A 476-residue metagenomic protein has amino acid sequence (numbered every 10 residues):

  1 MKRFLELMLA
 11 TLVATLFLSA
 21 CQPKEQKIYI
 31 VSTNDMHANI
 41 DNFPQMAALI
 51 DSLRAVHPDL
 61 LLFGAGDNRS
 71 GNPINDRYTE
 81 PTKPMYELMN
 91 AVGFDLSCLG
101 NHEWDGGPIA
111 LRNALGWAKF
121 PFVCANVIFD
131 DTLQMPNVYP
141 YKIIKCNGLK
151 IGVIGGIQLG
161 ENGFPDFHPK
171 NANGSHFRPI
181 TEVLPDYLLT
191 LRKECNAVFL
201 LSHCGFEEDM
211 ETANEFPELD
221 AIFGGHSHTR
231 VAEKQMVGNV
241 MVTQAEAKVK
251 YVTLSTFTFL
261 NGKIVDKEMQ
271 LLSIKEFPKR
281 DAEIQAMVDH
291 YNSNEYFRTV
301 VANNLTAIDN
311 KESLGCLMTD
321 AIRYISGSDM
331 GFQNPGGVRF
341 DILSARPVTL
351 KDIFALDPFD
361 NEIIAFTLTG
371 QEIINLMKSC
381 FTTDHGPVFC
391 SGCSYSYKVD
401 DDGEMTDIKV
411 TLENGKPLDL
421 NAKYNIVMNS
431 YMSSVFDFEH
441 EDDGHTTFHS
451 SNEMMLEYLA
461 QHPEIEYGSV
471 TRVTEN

Functional and structural regions predicted by a protein language model:
M1-L9: Bacterial N-terminal signal peptides that target proteins for export
T11-T15: Alpha-helical transmembrane segments
F17-A20: C-terminal motif of bacterial Sec signal peptides marking the signal peptidase cleavage site
Q22-K279, E283-A286, K311-A321, G331 (+3 more regions): Acidic, metal/ion-coordinating pockets
Q26-K27, T33, S52-A55, Y86 (+1 more regions): Catalytic centers of hydrolytic enzymes
